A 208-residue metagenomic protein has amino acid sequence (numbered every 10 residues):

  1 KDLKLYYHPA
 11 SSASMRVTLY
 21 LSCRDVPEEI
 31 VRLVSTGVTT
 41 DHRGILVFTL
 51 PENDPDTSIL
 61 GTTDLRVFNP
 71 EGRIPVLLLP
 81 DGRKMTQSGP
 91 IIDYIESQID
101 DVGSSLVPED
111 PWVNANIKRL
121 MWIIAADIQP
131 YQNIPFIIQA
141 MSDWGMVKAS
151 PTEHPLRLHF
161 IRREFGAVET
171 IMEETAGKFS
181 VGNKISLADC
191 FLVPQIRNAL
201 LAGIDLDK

Functional and structural regions predicted by a protein language model:
K1-T152: GST-like domain detector, emphasizing the conserved glutathione-binding G-site in the N-terminal thioredoxin-like
L120, I124-K208: GST-like fold's C-terminal all-alpha helical module
